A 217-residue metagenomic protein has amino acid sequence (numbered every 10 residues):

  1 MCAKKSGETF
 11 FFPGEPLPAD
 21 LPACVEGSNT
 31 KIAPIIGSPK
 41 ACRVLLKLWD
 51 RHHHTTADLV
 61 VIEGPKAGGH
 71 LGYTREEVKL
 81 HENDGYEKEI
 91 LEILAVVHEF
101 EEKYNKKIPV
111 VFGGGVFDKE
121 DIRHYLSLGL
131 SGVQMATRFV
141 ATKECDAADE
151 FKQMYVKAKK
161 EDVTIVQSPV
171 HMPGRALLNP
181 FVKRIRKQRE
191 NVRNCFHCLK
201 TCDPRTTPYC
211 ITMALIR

Functional and structural regions predicted by a protein language model:
M1-K103: Active-site entrance/lid segments in N-terminal catalytic domains of soluble metabolic enzymes
F12, G113-G114: Short His-Asn-centered micro-motif
A67-V111, F117-R217: Conserved active-site-proximal phosphate/metal-binding subdomains
